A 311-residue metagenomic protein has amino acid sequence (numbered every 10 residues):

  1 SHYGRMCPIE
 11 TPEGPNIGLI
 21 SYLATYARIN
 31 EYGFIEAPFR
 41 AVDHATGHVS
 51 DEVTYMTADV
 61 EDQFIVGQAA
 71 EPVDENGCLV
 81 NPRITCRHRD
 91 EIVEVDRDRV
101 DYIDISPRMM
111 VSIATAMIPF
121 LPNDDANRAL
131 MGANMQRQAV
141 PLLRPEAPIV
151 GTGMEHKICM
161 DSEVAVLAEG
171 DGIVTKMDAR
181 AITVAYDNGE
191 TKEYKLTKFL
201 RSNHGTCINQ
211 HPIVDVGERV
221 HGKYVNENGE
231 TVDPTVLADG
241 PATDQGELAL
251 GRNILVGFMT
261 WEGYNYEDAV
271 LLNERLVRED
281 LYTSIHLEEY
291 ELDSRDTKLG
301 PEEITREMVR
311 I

Functional and structural regions predicted by a protein language model:
S1-E10, I20-Y22, F34-D215, H221-G229 (+1 more regions): Long, charge-dense accessory insertions within large macromolecular proteins
I17: Short glycine/serine/threonine-rich phosphate/pyrophosphate-binding segments that cradle anionic phosphate groups
R28-F34: A short, polar/charged loop-to-alpha-helix boundary motif
